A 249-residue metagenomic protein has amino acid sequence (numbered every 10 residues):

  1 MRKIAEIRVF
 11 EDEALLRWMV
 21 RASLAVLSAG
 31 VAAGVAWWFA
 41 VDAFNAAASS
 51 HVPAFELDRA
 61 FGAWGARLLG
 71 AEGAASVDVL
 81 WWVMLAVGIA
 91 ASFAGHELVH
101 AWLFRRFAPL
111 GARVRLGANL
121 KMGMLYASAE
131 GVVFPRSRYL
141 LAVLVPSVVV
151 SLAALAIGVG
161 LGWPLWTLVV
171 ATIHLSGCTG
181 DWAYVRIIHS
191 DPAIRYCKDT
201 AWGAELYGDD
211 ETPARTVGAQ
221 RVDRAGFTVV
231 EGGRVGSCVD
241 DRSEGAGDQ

Functional and structural regions predicted by a protein language model:
M1-S49, L120-E211: Metalloprotease/metallohydrolase-associated module, dominated by Zn2+-dependent proteases
A47-A75: Perimembrane loop-to-helix junctions flanking transmembrane segments
S76-S92: Short pre-active-site segment immediately N-terminal to the catalytic Zn-binding motif
S92-R105, P146: Active-site recognition of the HExxH zinc-binding catalytic motif
H100-V114, D191: Catalytic Zn2+-binding segment of zinc metalloproteases
D209-E211, T216, V229: Acidic two-metal-ion nuclease catalytic site recognized across multiple nuclease folds, prominently DnaQ/RNase D-T
V239-Q249: D/E-rich low-complexity acidic segments and tails
